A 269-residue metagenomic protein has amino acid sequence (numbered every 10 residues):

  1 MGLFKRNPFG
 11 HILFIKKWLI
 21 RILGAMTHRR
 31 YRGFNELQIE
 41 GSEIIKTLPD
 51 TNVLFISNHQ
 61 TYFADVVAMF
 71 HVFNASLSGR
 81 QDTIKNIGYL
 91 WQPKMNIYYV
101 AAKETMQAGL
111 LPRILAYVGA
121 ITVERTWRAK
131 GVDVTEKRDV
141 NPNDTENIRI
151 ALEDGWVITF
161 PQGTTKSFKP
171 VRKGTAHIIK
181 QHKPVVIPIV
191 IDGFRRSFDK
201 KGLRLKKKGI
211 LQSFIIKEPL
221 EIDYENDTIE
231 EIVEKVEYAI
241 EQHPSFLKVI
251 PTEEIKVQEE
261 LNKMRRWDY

Functional and structural regions predicted by a protein language model:
M1-E40, A68, G109-V118: A transmembrane-helix-recognition feature enriched in membrane-embedded lipid enzymes and envelope glyco-/phospholipid
M1-L3, K208-F214, I250: Short, compositionally biased low-complexity segments
I15, L19, K137, I229-I232: Residue-level preference for long, well-ordered alpha-helices that form the structural scaffold of enzyme catalytic
R21, N141-E146, I232-V236: Well-ordered, non-membrane alpha-helical segments in soluble/globular domains
M26-R30, F73-R80, L152, V236 (+1 more regions): Hydrophobic, Leu/Ile/Phe/Ala-enriched alpha-helical segments that form helix-helix packing faces
G33-N226: Soluble catalytic domains of membrane acyltransferases
T165, E218-E254: Electropositive, surface-exposed helix/loop patches at the edges of structured domains that serve as adaptable
I250-Y269: Short, highly charged C-terminal tails/helix-capping segments
